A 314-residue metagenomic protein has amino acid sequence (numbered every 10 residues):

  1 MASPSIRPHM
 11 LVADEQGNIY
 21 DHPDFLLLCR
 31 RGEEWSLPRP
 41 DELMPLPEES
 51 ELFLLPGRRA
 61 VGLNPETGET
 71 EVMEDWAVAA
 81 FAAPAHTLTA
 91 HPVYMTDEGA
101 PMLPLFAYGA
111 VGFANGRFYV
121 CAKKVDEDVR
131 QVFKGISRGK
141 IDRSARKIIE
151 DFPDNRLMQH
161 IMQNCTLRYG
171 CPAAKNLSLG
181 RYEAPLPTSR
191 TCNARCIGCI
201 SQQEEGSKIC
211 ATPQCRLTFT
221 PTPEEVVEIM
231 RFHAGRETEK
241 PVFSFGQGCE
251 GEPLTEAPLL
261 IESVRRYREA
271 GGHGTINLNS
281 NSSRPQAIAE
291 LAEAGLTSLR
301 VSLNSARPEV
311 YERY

Functional and structural regions predicted by a protein language model:
M1-N155: Auxiliary Fe-S-binding modules of radical SAM enzymes
G68, G139-A145, F152-N155, I197-E204 (+2 more regions): Short low-complexity stretches enriched in small and charged residues
W76-F81, F152-L157, T166-R168, C210-C215 (+2 more regions): A generic short-segment signal for beta-strand/edge and adjacent turn/coil regions
F81-T89, M95-D97, Q159-N164, T218-P223 (+2 more regions): Short linear motifs at secondary-structure transitions and domain/linker junctions
P101, F106-L186, Q203-P213, T220 (+2 more regions): N-terminal [4Fe-4S]-dependent radical SAM core
E183, P187, Q203-I229, H233-E262 (+2 more regions): Core AdoMet radical
C192, C196-C199, F245: Short cysteine clusters
